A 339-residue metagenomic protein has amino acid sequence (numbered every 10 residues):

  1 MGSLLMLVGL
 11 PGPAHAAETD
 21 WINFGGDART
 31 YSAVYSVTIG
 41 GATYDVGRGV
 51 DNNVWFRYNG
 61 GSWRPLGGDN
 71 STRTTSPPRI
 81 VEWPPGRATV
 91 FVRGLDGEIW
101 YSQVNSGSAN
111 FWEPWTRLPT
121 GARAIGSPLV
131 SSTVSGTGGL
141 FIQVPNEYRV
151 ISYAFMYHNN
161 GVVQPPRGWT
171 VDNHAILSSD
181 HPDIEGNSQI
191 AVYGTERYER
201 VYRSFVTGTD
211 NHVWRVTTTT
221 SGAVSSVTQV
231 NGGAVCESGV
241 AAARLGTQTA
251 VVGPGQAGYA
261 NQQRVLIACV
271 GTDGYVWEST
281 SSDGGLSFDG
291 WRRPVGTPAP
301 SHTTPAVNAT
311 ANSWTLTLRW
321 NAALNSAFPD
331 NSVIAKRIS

Functional and structural regions predicted by a protein language model:
M1-A16: Secretory targeting and sorting signals
A17-S339: A structural motif
